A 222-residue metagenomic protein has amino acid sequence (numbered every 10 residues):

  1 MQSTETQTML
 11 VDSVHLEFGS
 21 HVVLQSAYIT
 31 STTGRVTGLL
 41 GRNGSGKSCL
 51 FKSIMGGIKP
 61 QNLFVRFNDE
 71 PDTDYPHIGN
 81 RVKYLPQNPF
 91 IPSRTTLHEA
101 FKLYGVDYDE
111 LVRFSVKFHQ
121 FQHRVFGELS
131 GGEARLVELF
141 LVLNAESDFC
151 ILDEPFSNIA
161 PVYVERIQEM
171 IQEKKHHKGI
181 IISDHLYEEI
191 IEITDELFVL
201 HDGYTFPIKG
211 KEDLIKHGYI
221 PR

Functional and structural regions predicted by a protein language model:
M1-T30: A short, flexible loop at the N-terminus of ABC-type nucleotide-binding domains that lies
L40-R42: The feature captures the beta-strand-to-loop junction immediately N-terminal to the Walker
M55: Helix-to-loop junction immediately C-terminal to a conserved catalytic motif
K59, E70-K83: ABC ATPase NBD coupling module
Y84-N88, S93-D109: Q-loop/switch helix immediately C-terminal to the Walker
V125-L129: Conserved ABC ATPase signature
E154-P155: Walker B catalytic motif
Y204-R222: Conserved beta-strand-loop-alpha-helix hinge in the C-terminal portion of ABC ATPase nucleotide-binding domains
